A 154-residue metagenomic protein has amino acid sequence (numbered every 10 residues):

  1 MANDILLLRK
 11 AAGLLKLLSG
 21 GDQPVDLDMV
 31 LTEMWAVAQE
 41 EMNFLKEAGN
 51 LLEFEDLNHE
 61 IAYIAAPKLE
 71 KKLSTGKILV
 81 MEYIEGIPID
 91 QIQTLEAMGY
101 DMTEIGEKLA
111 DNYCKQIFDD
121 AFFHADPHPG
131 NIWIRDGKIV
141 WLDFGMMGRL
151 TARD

Functional and structural regions predicted by a protein language model:
M1-D154: Conserved catalytic cores of large enzyme domains
